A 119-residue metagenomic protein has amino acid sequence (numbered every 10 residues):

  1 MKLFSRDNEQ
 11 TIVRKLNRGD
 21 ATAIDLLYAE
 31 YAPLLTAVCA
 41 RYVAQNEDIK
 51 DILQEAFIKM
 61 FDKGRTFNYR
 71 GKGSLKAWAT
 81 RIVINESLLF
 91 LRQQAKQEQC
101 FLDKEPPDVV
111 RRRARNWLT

Functional and structural regions predicted by a protein language model:
M1-R14: Extreme N-terminal regulatory/targeting segments of RNA polymerase sigma factors
D7, E47, G73-A77, E105: Conserved catalytic/ATP-binding subdomain
V13-A37: A short, charge-rich alpha-helical start-of-domain segment used by transcription regulators
N17-R18, F57-K72, Q93-A95: Sigma70-family region 2
A37, D51-I58, D62, G73-N85: Structural recognition of an alpha-helix C-terminal capping motif at a helix-to-coil junction
T66, R70, R81-F101: Arg/Lys-rich amphipathic alpha helix in sigma70-family domain 2
L89, Q97-T119: Internal acidic/polar
